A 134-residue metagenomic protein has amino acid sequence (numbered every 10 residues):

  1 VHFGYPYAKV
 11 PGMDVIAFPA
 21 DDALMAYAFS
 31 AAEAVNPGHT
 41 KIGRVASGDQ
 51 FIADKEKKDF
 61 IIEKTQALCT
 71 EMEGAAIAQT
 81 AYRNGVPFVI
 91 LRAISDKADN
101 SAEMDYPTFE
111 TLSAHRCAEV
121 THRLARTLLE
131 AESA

Functional and structural regions predicted by a protein language model:
V1-P19, A26, N84-R92, T111-S113 (+1 more regions): Noncatalytic linker/hinge segments flanking ATPase motor cores
V1-T65: Mid-sequence, gly/pro-rich, charge-dense loop/helix-turn segments that line enzyme active sites
P6, V10, G43, D59 (+4 more regions): Generic, low-specificity signal for short hydrophobic/alpha-helical stretches with a mild N-terminal bias, encompassing
P19, A23, E56, M72-A76 (+2 more regions): Conserved active-site and cofactor/substrate-binding residues in soluble primary-metabolism enzymes
A31-H39, I77-V86, R123-L124: A structural motif corresponding to the C-terminal end of an alpha-helix and its immediate exit/capping segment
N36-T40, C69, F88, E132-S133: Secondary-structure boundary/capping signal
Q50-E103: A C-terminal functional module that forms or caps the active site or interfaces directly with catalytic machinery
A98-A134: His/Asp/Glu-rich mid-to-C-terminal helical/loop segments that flank catalytic regions of hydrolases
